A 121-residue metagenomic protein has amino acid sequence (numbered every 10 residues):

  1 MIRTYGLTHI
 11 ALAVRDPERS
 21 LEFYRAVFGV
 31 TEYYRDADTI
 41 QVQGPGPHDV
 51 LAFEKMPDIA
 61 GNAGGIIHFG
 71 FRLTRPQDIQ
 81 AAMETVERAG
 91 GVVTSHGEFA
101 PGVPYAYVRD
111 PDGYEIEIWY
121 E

Functional and structural regions predicted by a protein language model:
M1, P57-A60: Short, flexible, solvent-exposed loop/turn segments with mixed acidic/basic and small polar residues
M1-R3, M83-E121: Vicinal oxygen chelate
Y5, A11-E54: Core segments of cupin and vicinal oxygen chelate
L7-R15, A60-T85, Y105-R109: Vicinal oxygen chelate
I40, D49, I67, G102-A106: Short beta-strand micro-motifs in enzyme catalytic cores
D49-L51, I59-N62: Conserved segment of winged-helix/HTH DNA-binding domains
E54-D58, Y120-E121: Acetyl-CoA-dependent GNAT
